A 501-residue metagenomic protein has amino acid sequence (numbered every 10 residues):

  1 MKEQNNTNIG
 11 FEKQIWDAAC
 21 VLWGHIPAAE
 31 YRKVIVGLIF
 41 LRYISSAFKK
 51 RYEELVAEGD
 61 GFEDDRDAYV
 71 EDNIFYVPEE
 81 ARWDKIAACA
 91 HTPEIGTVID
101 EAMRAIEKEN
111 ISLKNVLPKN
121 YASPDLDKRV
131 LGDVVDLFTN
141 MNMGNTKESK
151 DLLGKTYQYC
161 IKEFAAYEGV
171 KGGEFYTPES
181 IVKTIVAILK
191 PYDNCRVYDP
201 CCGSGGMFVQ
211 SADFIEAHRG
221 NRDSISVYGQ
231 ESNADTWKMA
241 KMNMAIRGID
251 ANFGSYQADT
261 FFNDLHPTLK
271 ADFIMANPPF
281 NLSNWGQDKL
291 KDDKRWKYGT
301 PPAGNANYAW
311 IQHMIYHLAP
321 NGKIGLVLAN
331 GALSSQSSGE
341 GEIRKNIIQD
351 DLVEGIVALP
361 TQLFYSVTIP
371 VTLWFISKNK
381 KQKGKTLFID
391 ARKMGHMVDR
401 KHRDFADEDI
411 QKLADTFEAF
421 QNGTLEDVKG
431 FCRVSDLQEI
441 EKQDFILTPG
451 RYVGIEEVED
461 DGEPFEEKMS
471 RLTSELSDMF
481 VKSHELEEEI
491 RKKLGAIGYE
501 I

Functional and structural regions predicted by a protein language model:
M1-D193, N252-T260, L265, A358-T361 (+3 more regions): Non-catalytic, mostly N-terminal accessory regions of nucleic-acid modification and defense proteins
Q14, V21, Y31, I35-Y43 (+2 more regions): Conserved Class I SAM-dependent methyltransferase catalytic core
H25, W285-N305, G331-E340, P360-Y365 (+2 more regions): Short, contiguous acidic/charged loop-to-helix segments that flank catalytic cores in large enzymes
P124, T146, C201, G229-N233 (+7 more regions): Hydrophobic alpha-helical scaffolding
K171-A276, N281-W285, L290-K297, L328-G331 (+2 more regions): Conserved S-adenosyl-L-methionine
E216, A245, I249, P279 (+13 more regions): Hydrophobic alpha-helix feature that most strongly marks membrane-spanning transmembrane helices and their immediate
K270-A271, N305-N307, N321-A329, V353-E354 (+6 more regions): Active-site lining segments that contact anionic ligands and/or coordinate catalytic metals
L352-V353, L363-D415: C-terminal, active-site-flanking charged/polar segments
